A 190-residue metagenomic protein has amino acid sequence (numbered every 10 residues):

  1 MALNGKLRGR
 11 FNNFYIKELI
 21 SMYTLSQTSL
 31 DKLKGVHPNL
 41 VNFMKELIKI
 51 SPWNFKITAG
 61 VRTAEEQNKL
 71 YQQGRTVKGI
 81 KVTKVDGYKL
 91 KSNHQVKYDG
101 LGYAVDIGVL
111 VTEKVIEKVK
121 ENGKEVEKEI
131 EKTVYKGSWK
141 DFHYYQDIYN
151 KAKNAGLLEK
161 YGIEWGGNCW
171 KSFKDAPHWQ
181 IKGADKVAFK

Functional and structural regions predicted by a protein language model:
M1-S21: N-terminal amphipathic/basic-hydrophobic helices that include classical n-h-c signal peptides and signal-anchor
F14-A59: Active-site acidic/histidine clusters and adjacent loop/turn architecture that either coordinate catalytic ions
E46-K78: Extended, low-complexity, intrinsically disordered C-terminal regulatory tails of eukaryotic serine/threonine kinases
A59, K81, G167-C169: Short loop/turn and capping residues at structural boundaries
E65-G108: Short, surface-exposed glycine/acidic/tryptophan-bearing loops
K91-K190: Catalytic cores and adjacent binding grooves of peptidoglycan-active enzymes
